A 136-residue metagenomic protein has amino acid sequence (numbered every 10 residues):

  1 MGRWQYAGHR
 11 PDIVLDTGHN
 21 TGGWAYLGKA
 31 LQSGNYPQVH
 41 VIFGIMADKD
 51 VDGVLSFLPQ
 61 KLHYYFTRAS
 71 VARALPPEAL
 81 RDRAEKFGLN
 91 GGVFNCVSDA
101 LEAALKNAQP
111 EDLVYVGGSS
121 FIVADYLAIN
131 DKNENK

Functional and structural regions predicted by a protein language model:
M1-H63: Nucleotide phosphate-binding/pyrophosphate-handling subdomain across enzymes that bind or process nucleotide phosphates
D12-I13, V54-L113: C-terminal helical cap/extension that packs against the catalytic core of soluble nucleotide-cofactor enzymes
G34-N35, K86-G88, E134-N135: Short helix-capping segments at alpha-helix termini
K106, A128-K136: Generic C-terminal helix-cap and adjacent flexible tail
S119: Extended, alpha-helix-rich binding/interface surfaces that flank or overlap catalytic cores and mediate recognition
I122-A124: Short, active-site-adjacent cap segments at secondary-structure transitions
